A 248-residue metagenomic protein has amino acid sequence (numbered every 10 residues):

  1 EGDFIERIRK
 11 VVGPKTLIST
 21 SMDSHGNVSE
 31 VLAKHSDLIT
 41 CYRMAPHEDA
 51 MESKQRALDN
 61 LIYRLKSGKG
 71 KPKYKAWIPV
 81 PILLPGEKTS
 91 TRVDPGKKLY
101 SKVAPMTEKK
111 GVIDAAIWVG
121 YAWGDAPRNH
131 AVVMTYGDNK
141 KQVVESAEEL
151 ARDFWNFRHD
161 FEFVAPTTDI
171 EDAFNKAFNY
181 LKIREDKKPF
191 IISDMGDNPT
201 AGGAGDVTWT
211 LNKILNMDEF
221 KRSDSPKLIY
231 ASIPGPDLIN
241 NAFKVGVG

Functional and structural regions predicted by a protein language model:
E1-S67, P189-W209, F220-G235: Active-site histidine-anchored catalytic micro-motif
H25, K73-W77, W118-V119, D125-A126: Core alpha/beta catalytic barrel or barrel-like domain that forms the active/cofactor pocket in diverse metabolic
E30-K34, K71-K75, K182: Short hydrophobic/aromatic-rich motifs at helix boundaries and adjacent loops
L65-G96: Internal, active-site/partner-interface "lid" segment
L84-G248: Hard-cation-handling environments
